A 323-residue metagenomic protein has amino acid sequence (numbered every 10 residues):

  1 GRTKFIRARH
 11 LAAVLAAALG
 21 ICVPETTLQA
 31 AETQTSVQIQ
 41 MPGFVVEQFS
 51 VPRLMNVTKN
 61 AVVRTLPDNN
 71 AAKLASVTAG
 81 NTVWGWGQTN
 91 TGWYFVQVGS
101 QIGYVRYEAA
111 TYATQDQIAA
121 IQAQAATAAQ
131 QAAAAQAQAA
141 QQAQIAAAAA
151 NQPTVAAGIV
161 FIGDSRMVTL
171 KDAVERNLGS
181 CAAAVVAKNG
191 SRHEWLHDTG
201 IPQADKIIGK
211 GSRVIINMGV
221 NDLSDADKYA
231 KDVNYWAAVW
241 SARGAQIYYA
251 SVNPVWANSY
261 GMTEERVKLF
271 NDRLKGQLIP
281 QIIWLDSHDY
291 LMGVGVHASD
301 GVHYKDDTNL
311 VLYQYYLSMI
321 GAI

Functional and structural regions predicted by a protein language model:
C22-M41: Sec-dependent signal peptide cleavage junction
T35-Q48, Q97-A147: Boundary regions of SH3-family modules and the immediately adjacent low-complexity/disordered segments in eukaryotic
A75-E108: SH3/SH3-like beta-barrel superfamily modules
P153-D232, N258-S259: Conserved SGNH/GDSL esterase-like catalytic core that processes O-acyl groups on lipids and polysaccharides
G200, H297-I323: Histidine-centered active-site loop/cap adjacent to the catalytic His in serine esterases/O-acetyl transfer systems
R213-V220, W240, Q246-Y249: Conserved, well-ordered alpha-helix/loop/beta-strand core segments that scaffold catalytic motifs
D227-W236, T263-N271: Charged helix-capping and loop-helix junction motifs
P254-D289, D306: Substrate-gating cap/lid alpha-helix
